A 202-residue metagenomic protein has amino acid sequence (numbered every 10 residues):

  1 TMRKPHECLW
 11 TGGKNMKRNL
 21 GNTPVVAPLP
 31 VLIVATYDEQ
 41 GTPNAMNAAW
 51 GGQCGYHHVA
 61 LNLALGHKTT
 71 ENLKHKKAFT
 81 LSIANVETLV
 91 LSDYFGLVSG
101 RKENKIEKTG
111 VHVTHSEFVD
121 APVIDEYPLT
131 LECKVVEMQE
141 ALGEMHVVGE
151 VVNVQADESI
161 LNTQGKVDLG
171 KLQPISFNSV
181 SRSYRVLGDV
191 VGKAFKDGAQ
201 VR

Functional and structural regions predicted by a protein language model:
C8-R202: Basic, polyanion-binding surface patches
